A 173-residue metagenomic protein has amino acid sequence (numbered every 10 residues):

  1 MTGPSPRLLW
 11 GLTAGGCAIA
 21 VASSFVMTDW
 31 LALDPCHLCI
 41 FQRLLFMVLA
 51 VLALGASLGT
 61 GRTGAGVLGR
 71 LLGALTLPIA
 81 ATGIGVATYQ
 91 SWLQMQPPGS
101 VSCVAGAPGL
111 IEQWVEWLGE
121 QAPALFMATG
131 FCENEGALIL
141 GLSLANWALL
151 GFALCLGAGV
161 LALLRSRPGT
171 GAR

Functional and structural regions predicted by a protein language model:
M1-A50: Transmembrane alpha-helical insertion/packing segments
P4-A14, R62-I84, G157: Interfacial segments of alpha-helical transmembrane regions
I19-T28, A81-P97, V115: C-terminal TM-helix exit segments that contain a strictly Trp-centered aromatic cap at the helix terminus
A22-V26, L54, E135, V160: Alpha-helical transmembrane segments of multipass membrane proteins
M27-W30, H37, G59-T63, Y89-S100 (+1 more regions): Juxtamembrane transmembrane-helix termini
L38-V48, I111, L118-Q121, I139-L154: Membrane-interface loop-to-helix entry segments
Q94-L140: Extracytosolic (periplasmic/ER-lumenal) interhelical loops and adjacent juxtamembrane/interface segments of multi-pass
A124-R173: A hydrophobic membrane-anchoring alpha-helix module
